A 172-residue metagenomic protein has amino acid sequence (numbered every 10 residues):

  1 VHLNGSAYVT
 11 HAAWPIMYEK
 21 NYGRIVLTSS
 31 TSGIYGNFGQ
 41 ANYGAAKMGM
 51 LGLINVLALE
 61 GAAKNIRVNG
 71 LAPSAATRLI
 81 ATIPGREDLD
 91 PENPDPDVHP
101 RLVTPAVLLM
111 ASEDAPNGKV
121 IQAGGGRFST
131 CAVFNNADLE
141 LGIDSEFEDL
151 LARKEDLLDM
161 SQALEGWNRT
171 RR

Functional and structural regions predicted by a protein language model:
T10, A46: Active-site helix of classical SDR
A12-N21: A short helix-coil junction within the Rossmann-fold of NAD(P)-dependent oxidoreductases
M17, Y35, V56-I66, E113-D114: Active-site-adjacent segment of SDR/Rossmann-fold oxidoreductases
S30: Residue(s) in the substrate-gating loop at a strand-loop-helix junction that position the organic substrate next
G36-Q40: Active-site "substrate specificity/gating" loop of NAD(P)-dependent dehydrogenases, especially the short-chain
L51, G61-A76, A115-A123: Conserved Rossmann-fold SDR core element
D90-R172: C-terminal helical subdomain
